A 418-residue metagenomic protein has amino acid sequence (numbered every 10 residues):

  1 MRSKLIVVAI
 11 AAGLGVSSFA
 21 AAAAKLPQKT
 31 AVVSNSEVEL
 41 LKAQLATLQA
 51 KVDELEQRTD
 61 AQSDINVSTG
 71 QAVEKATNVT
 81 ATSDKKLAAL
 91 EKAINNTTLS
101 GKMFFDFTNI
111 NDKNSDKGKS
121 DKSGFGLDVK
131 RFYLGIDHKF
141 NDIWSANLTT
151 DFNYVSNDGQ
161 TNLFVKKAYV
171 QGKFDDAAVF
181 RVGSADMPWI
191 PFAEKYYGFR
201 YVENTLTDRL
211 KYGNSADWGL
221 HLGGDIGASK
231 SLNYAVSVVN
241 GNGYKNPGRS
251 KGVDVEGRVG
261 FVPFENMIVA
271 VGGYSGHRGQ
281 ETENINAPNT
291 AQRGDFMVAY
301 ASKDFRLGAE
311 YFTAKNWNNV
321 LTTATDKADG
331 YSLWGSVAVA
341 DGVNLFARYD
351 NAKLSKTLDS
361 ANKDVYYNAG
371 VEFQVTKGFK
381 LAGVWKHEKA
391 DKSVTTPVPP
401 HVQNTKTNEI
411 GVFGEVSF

Functional and structural regions predicted by a protein language model:
M1-L5: Positively charged n-region of N-terminal signal peptides that target proteins for export
I6-L14: Hydrophobic helical h-region of N-terminal Sec-dependent signal peptides in bacterial secretory/periplasmic proteins
G13, S18-F104, N109-N114, F418: N-terminal periplasmic/intermembrane-space "pro-region" immediately following the signal or transit peptide
A46, D60, V67, I110-S123 (+6 more regions): Outer-membrane beta-barrel pore domains
A50, Q57, D64, V73-E74 (+3 more regions): Short, structured loop/turn "capping" segments at alpha-beta junctions
L87-G241, R249-V271, W334-V339, F346: Outer membrane beta-barrel
N214, P247-D254, N286-R293, M297: Short, contiguous, pocket-lining structural segments that sit at or immediately flank catalytic/ligand-binding sites
S237-N246, G276-E283: Active-site-proximal beta-alpha loop/turn segments in soluble metabolic enzymes
